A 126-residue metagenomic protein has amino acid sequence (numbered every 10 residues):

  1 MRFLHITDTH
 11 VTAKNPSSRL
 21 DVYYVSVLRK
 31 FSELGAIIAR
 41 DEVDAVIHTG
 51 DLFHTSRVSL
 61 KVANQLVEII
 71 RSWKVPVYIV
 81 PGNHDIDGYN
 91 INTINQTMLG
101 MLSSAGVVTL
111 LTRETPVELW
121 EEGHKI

Functional and structural regions predicted by a protein language model:
M1-Q65, I69: N-terminal active-site segment of His-dependent metallophosphoesterases
A45, S56-I126: His/Asp/Glu-rich metal-coordinating catalytic cores of metallo-dependent phosphodiesterases/hydrolases acting on
